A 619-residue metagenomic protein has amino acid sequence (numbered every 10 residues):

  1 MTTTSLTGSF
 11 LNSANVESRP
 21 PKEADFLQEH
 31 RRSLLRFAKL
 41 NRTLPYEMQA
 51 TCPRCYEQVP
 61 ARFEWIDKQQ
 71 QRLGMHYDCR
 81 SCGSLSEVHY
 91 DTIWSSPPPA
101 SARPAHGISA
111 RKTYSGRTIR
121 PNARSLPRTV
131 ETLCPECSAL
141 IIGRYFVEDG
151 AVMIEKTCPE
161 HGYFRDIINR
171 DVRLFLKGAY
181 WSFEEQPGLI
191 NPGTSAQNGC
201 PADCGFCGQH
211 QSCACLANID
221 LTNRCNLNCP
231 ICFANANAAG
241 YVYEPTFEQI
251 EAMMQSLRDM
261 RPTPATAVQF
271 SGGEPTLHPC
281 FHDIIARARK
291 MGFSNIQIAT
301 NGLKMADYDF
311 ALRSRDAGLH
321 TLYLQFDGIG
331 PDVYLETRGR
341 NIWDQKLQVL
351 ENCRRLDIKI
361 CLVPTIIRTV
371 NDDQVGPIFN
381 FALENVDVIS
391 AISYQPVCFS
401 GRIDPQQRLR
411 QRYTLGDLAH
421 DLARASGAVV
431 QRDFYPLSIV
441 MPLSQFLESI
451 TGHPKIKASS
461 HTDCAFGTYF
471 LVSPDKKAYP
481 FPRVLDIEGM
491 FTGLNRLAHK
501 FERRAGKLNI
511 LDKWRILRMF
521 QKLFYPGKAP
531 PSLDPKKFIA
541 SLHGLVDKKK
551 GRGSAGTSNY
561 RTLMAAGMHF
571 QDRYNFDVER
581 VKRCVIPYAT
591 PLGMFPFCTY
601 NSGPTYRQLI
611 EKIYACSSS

Functional and structural regions predicted by a protein language model:
S5-P21, F26-L27, R355-T557: Radical SAM enzyme [4Fe-4S]-AdoMet core and its adjacent flexible, acidic and glycine-rich loops/tails across
A14-D25, R31-P53, T113-T129, R432-L437 (+2 more regions): Short, compositionally biased leader-like segments
P21-R36, R42, Y46-Q49, Y56-W65 (+1 more regions): N-terminal [4Fe-4S]-dependent radical SAM core
G74-D78, I154-T157, T468-F470, R583-C598: Active-site and channel-lining beta-strand-loop segments that bind or position nucleotide-derived/phosphorylated
F146, G150-F175, A179-D309, R313 (+1 more regions): Conserved alpha-helical substructure of the radical SAM core
G240, G330-E336, R402-P405: A short acidic, helix-capping loop that chelates divalent metal ions and anchors anionic groups
E251-Q269, H278-P396: Radical SAM/AdoMet-radical enzyme domain recognition
K536-S619: C-terminal target-recognition/interaction regions appended to catalytic cores
